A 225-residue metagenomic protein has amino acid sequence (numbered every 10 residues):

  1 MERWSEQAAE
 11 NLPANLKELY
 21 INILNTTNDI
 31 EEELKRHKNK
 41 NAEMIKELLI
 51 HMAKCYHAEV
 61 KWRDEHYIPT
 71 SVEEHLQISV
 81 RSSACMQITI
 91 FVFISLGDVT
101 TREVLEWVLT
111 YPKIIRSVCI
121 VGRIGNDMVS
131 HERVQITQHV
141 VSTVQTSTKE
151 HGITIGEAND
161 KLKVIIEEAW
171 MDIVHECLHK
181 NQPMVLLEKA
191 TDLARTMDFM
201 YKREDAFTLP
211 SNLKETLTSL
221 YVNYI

Functional and structural regions predicted by a protein language model:
M1-I225: Alpha-helical, largely C-terminal catalytic domains that coordinate divalent metal ions via clustered Asp/Glu/His
